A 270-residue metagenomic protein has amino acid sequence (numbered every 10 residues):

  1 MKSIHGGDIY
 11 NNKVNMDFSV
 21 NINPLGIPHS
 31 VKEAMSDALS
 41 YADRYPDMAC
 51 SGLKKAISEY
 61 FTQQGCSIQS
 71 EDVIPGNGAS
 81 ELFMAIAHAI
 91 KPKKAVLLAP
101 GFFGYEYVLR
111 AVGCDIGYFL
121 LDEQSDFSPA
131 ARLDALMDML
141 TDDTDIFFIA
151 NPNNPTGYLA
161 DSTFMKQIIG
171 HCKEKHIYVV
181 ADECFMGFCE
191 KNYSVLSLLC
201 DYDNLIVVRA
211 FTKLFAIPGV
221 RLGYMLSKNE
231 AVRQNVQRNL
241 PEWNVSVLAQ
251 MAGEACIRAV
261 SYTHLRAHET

Functional and structural regions predicted by a protein language model:
M1-Y45, A56, I177: N-terminal "arm"/small-domain region of PLP-dependent enzymes with the aminotransferase-like
E33, I206-Y262: Conserved core segment of the aminotransferase class I/II
D37-G76: Conserved N-terminal alpha-helix of the aminotransferase class I/II PLP-enzyme fold
C50-K54, Q69-K93, G223: Conserved beta-loop-alpha segment that forms the PLP phosphate-binding cup at the N-terminus of a helix
S67-V73, K94, D143, H176 (+2 more regions): Short acidic capping loops at alpha-helix termini that bridge into adjacent secondary structure
H88-I149: PLP-dependent aminotransferase-like
Q124-E190: Active-site phosphate-binding strand-loop segment of PLP-dependent enzymes
T263-T270: Conserved small/polar residues in nucleotide/adenosyl-binding loops
